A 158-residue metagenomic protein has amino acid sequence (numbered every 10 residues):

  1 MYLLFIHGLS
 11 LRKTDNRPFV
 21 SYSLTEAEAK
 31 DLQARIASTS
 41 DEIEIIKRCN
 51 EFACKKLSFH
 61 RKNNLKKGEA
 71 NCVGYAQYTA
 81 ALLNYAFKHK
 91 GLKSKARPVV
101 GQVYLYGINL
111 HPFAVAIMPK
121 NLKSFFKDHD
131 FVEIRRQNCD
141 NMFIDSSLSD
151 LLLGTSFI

Functional and structural regions predicted by a protein language model:
M1, C54, V99-V103: Glycine-centered flexibility motif
M1-H7: Hydrophobic membrane-insertion alpha-helices, especially the h-region of bacterial N-terminal signal peptides
L3, V20-S23, I144: Compositionally biased, intrinsically disordered low-complexity regions enriched in proline and serine
G8-N71, N84: Secondary-structure boundary elements
Q77-I158: Hydrophobic/aromatic-rich core segments of domains that either
